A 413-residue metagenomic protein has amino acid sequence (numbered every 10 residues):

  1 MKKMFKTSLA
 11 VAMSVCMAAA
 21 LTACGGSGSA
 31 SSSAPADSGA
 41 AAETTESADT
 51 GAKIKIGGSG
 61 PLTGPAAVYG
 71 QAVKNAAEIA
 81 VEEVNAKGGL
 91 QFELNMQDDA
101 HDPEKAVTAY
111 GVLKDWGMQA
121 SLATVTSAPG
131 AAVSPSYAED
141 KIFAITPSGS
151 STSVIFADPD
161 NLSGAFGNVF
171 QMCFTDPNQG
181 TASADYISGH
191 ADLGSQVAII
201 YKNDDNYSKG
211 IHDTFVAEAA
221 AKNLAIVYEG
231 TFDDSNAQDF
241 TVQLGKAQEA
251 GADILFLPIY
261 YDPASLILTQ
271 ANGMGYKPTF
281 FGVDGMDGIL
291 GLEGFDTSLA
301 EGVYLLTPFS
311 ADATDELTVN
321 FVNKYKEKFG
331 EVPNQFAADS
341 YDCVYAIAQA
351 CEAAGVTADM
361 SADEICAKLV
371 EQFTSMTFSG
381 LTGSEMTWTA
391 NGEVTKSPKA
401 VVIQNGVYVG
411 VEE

Functional and structural regions predicted by a protein language model:
M1-V11: Bacterial N-terminal signal peptides that target proteins for export
K2-M4, A18, A40-A41, L122: Compositionally biased, low-complexity segments enriched in small residues
A10-A18: Hydrophobic helical h-region of N-terminal Sec-dependent signal peptides in bacterial secretory/periplasmic proteins
A19-A23: C-terminal motif of bacterial Sec signal peptides marking the signal peptidase cleavage site
G26, A30, A34-E413: Extracytosolic ligand-binding ectodomains
